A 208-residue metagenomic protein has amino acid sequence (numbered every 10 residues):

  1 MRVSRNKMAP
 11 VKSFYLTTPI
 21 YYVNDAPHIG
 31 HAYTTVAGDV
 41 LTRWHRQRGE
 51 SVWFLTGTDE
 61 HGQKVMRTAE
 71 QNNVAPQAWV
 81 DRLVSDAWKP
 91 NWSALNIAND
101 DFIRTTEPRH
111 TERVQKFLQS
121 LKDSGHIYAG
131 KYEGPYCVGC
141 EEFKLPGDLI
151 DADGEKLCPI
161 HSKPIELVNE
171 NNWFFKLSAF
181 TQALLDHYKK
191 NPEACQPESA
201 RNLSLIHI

Functional and structural regions predicted by a protein language model:
M8-I127, V138, N202: N-terminal Rossmann-like or analogous alpha/beta NTP/dinucleotide-binding catalytic cores that position adenine
G125-T181: Cys/His-rich short segments
H187: Short, aromatic/basic-rich helix-turn unit that serves as a nucleic-acid recognition element
I206-I208: Conserved small/polar residues in nucleotide/adenosyl-binding loops
